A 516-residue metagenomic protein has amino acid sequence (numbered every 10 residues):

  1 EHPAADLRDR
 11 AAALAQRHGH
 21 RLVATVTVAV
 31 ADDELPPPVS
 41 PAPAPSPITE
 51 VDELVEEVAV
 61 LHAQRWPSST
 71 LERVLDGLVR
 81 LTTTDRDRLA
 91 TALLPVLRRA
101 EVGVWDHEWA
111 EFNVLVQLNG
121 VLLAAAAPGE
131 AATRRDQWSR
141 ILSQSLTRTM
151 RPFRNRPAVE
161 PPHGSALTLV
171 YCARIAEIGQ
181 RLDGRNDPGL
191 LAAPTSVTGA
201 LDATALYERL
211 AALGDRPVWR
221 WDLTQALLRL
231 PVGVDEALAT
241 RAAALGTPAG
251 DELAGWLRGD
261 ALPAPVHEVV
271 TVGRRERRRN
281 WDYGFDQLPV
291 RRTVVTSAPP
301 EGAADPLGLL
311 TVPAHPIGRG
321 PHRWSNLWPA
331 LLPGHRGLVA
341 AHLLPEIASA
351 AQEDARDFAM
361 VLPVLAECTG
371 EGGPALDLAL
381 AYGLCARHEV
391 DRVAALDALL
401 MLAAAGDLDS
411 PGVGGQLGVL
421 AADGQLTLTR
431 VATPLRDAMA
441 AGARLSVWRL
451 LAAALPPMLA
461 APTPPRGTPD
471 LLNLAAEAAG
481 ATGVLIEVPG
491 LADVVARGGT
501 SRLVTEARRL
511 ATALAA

Functional and structural regions predicted by a protein language model:
H2-A516: Alpha-helical structural signal with a strong bias for long, charge-/Ser/Thr/Gly-rich, low-complexity C-terminal tracts
